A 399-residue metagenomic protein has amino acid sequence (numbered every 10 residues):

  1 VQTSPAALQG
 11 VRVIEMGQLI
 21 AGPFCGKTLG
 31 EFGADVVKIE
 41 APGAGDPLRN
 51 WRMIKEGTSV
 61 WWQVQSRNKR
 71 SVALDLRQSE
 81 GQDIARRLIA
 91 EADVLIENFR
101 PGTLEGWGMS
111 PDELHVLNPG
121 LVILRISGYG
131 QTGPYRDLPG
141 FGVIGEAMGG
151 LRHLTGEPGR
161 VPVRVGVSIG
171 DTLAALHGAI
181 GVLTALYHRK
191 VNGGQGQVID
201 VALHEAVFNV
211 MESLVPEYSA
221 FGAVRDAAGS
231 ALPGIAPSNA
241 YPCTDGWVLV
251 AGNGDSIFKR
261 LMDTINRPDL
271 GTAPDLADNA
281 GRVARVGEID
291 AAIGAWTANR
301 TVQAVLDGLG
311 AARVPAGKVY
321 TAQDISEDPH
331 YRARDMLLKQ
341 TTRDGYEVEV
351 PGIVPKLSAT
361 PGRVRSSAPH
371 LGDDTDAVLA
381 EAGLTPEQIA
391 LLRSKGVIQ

Functional and structural regions predicted by a protein language model:
V1-N192, H370, D376-Q399: N-terminal helix-loop segment corresponding to the beta1-alpha1 unit of nucleotide/adenylate-binding folds
V1-R12, R225, P242, D324-Q399: Terminal low-complexity tails and localization/encapsulation signals of metabolic enzymes
V36, G310-D324, T385-A390: Short, well-structured beta-strand/strand-turn elements
G43, Y129-G130, L203-F208, D245-W247 (+3 more regions): Glycine-rich beta-alpha junction loops
M109, E146, R164, L173-I180 (+7 more regions): Conserved active-site and cofactor/substrate-binding residues in soluble primary-metabolism enzymes
Q131, G159-S168, K190-V207, D226-P233 (+1 more regions): Conserved Rossmann-fold dehydrogenase catalytic segment
A175-Q197, N209-A220, M262-P268: Oxidoreductase and adenylate-handling cofactor-binding alpha/beta cores
A236-A312, A316: Aromatic-enriched alpha-helical interface/lid elements that frame and gate functional surfaces
